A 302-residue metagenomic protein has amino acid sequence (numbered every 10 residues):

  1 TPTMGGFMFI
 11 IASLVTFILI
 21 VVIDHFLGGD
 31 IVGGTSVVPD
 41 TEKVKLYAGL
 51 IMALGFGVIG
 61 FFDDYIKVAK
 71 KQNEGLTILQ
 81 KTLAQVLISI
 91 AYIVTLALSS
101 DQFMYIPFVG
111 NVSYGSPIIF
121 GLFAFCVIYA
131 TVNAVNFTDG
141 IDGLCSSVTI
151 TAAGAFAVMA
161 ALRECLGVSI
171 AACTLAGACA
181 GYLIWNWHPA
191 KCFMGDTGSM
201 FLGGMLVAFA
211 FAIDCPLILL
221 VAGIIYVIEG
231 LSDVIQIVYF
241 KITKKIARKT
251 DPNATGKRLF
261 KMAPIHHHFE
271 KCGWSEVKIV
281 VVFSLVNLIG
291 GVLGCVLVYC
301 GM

Functional and structural regions predicted by a protein language model:
T1-P2, K71-A84: Juxtamembrane helix-capping/reentrant segments at transmembrane boundaries
P2, P107-V109, P189, P264: Proline-rich low-complexity regions
F9-F61, S89-Y92, A97, P117-M302: Alpha-helical transmembrane segments
L27-V38, V68-A69, S100-V112: Membrane-interface helix termini and inter-helical loops of multi-pass transporters
K45, K70-L76, K191: Short loop segments and helix-boundary regions at transmembrane helix junctions of multi-pass inner-membrane proteins
